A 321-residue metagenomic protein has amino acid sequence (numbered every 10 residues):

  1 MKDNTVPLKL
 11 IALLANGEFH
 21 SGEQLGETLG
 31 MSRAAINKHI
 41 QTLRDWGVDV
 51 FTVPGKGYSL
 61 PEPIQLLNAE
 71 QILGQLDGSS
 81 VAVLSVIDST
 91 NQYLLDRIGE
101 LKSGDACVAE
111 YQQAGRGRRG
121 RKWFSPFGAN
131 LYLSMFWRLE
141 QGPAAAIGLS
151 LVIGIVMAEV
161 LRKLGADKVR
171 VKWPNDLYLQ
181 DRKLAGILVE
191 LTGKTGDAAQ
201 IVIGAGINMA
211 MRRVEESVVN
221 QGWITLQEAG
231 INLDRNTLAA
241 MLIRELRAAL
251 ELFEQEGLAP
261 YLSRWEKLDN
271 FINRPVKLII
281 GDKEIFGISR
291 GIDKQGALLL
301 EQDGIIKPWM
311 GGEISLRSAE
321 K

Functional and structural regions predicted by a protein language model:
M1-S32, D45, G142-V169, L179-K321: Long, positively charged amphipathic alpha-helical accessory segments at protein N-termini or as interdomain linkers
K2-R162: N-terminal lobe of the biotin/lipoate ligase/transferase fold
V53, P126, K172, I292-D293: A short, compositionally biased micro-patch
D105, D167-K172: A short coil-to-beta-strand element that immediately follows conserved catalytic motifs
D176: Conserved active-site carboxylates
